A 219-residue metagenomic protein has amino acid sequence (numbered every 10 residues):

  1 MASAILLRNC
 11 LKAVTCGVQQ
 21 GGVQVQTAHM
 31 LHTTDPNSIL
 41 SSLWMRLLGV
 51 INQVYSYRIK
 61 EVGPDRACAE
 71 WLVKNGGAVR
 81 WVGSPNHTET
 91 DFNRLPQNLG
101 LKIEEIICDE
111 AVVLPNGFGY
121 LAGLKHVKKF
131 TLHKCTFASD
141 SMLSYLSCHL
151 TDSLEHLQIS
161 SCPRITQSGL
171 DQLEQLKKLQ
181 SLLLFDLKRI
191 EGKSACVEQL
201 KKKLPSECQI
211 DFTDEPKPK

Functional and structural regions predicted by a protein language model:
M1-Y55: N-terminal mitochondrial targeting presequence
N9, M45, G49, E70 (+3 more regions): Charged/polar, solvent-exposed surface patches and flexible loops
T27-H32, S42-L47, F92-L95, G119-A122 (+1 more regions): Short amphipathic alpha-helical segments, especially helix-boundary/capping motifs
L48-K60, A67-S144, E155: LRR N-terminal entry segment and analogous cap-like coil->beta motifs
P64-D65, K193: A structural signal for well-ordered alpha-helical scaffolds and beta->alpha junctions
E89-F92, Q175, P218-K219: Short secondary-structure boundary/hinge segments and terminal tails
N98, F118-L124, S141-T151, S168-K177 (+1 more regions): A structural signal for leucine-rich repeat
I106-V113, H126, L132-A138, L150-S153 (+3 more regions): Concave beta-strand-loop units of leucine-rich repeat
